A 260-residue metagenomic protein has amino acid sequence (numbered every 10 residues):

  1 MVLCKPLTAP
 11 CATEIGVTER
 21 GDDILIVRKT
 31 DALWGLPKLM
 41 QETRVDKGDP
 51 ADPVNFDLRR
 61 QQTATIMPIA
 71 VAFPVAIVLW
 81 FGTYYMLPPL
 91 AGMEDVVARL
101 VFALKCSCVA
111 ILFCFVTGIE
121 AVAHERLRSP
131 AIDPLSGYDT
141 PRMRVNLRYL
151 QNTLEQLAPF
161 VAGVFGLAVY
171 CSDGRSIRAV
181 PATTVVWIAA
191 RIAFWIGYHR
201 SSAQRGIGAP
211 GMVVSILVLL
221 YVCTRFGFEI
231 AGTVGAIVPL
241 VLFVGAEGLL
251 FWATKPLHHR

Functional and structural regions predicted by a protein language model:
F56-L112: Long, highly hydrophobic alpha-helical transmembrane signal-anchor segments
I69-Y85, I111-V122, L220, P239-T254: Hydrophobic core of alpha-helical transmembrane segments in multi-pass integral membrane proteins
V116-T140: Membrane-helix interface/capping segments
P134-Q156: Short membrane-interface loop/juxtamembrane segments of multi-pass integral membrane proteins
Q151-G166, L217: Core segments of transmembrane alpha-helices that mediate helix-helix packing or line hydrophobic substrate/ligand
G166-I192, T254-H259: Hydrophobic alpha-helical transmembrane segments and immediately flanking/interface helices in integral membrane
V180-S215: Alpha-helical transmembrane segments and their immediate juxtamembrane interface regions
L217-G232: Hydrophobic alpha-helical transmembrane segments in multi-pass integral membrane proteins
